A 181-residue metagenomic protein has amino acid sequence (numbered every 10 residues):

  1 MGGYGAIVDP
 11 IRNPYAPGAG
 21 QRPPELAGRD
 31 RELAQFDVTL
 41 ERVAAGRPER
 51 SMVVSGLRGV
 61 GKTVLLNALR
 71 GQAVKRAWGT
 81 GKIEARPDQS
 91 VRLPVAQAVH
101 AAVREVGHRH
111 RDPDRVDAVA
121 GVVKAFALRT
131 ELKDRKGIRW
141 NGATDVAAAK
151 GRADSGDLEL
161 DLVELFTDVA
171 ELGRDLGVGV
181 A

Functional and structural regions predicted by a protein language model:
M1-R50, A101, D112: A short, basic N-terminal segment
S51-G56, V60, V64-V180: P-loop NTPase nucleotide-binding core
